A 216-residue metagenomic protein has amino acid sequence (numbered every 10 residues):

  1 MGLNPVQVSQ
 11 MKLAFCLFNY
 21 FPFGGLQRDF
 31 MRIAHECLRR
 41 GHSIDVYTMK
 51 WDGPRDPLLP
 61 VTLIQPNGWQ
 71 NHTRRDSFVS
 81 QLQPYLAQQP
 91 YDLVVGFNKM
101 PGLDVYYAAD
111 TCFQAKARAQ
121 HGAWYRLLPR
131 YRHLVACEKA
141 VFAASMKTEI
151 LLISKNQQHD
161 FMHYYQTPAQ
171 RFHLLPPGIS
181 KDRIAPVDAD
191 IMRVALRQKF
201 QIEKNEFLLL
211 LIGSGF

Functional and structural regions predicted by a protein language model:
L3, L17-F23, E36-T73, Y85 (+1 more regions): N-terminal strand-loop element at the rim of the active site of nucleotide-sugar-dependent glycosyltransferases
F18-Y20, P177, L211-F216: Conserved donor-binding loops in enzymes that form glycosidic bonds
G68-V94, Y131-A140, L210: An amphipathic, basic-hydrophobic alpha-helix
V95-G96, M100-Y131, L151, L174: Active-site proximal beta-strand in glycosyltransferases
R130-I153, Q158-H159: Membrane-proximal helix-turn-helix segments that form the acceptor-binding/catalytic region of lipid-linked
L151, E203-F216: Conserved donor-binding/catalytic core segment of Leloir-type glycosyltransferases
Q158-V187, F200: Helix-loop-beta element that forms the nucleotide-linked donor phosphate-binding surface in glycosyltransferases
A185-I202, L208: A short helix/loop element that forms part of the nucleotide-sugar donor recognition site in Leloir-type
